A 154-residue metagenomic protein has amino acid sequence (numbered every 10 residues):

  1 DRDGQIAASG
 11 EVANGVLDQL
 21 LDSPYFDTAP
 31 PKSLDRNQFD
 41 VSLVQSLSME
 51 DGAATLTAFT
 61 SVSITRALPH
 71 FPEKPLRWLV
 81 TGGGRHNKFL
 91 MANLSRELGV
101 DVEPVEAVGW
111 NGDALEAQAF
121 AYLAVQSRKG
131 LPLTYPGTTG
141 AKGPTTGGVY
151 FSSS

Functional and structural regions predicted by a protein language model:
D1-P75, K88-G99: A contiguous, well-structured pocket-lining segment that forms one wall/lid of small-molecule binding clefts in soluble
G4, G10, G82-G84, G130 (+1 more regions): Glycine-centered flexibility sites
E11-D18, H86-K88, T139-S154: Short, mixed-charge aromatic SLiMs
E50, W78, V108-N111: Membrane-interface transmembrane-helix boundary segments in multi-pass integral membrane proteins
G52, I64-F71, L94, P104 (+3 more regions): Non-transmembrane, aqueous-exposed alpha-helical and coiled segments at domain scale
A58, E106-S153: Glycine-rich phosphate-binding/hydrolytic loop that grips phosphoryl groups
L76-H86, A117: Glycine-rich beta-strand-to-loop/alpha-helix junction loops that act as flexible
N87-L90, N111-D113: Short active-site-adjacent structural elements
